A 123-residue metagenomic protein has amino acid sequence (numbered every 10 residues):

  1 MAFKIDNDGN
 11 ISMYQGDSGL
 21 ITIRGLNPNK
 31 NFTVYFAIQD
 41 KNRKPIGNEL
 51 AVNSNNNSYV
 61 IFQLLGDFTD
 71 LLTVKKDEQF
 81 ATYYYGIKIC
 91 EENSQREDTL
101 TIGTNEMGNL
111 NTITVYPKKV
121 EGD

Functional and structural regions predicted by a protein language model:
M1-D123: Contiguous segments within soluble domain cores/interaction surfaces
